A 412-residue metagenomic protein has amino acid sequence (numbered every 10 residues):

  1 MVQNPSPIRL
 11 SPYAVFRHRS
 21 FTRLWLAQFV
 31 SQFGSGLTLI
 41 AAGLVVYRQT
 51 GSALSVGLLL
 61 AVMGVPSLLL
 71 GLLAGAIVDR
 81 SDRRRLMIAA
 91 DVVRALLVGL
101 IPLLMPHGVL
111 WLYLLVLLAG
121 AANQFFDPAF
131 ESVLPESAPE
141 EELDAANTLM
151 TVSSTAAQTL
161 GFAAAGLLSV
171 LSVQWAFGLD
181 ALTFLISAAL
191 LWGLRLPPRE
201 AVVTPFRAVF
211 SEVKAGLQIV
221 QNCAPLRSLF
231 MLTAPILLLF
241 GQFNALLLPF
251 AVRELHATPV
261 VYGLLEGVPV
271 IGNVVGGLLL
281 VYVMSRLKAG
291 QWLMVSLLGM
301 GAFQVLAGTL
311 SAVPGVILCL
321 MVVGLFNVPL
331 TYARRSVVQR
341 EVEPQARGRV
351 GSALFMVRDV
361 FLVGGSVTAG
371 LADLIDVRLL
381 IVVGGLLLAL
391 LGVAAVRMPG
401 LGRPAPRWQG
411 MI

Functional and structural regions predicted by a protein language model:
M1-I412: Alpha-helical transmembrane-bundle signature of multi-pass membrane transport and export proteins
